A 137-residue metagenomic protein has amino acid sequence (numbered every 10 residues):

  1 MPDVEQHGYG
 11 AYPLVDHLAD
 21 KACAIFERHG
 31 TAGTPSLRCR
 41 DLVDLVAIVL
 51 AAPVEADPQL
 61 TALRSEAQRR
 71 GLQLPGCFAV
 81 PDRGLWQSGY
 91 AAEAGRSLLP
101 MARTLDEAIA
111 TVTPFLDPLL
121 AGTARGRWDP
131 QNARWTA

Functional and structural regions predicted by a protein language model:
M1-A137: Structured mid-to-C-terminal alpha-helical surface segments
